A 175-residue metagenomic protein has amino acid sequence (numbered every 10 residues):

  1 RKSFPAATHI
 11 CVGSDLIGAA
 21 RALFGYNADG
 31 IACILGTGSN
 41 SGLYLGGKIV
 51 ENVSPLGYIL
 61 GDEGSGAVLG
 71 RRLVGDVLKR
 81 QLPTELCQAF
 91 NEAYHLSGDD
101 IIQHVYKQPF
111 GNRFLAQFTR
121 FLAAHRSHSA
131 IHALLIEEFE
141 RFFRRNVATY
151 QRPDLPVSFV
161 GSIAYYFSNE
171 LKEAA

Functional and structural regions predicted by a protein language model:
R1-K2, A7-C11: Nucleotide and nucleotide-moiety/phosphate-recognizing core
K2-F4, L23-I31, G75-A175: ATP-binding/phosphotransfer module of carbohydrate and carboxylate kinases, centering on a glycine-rich
A7-T8, K48, L155: A structural micro-motif
H9-A32: Conserved phosphate-binding catalytic cores of ATP/NTP-utilizing and phosphoryl-transfer enzymes
S14-D15, L35, F159-S162: Short His-Asn-centered micro-motif
G18-A20, N40-S41, A164-F167: Short, active-site-adjacent cap segments at secondary-structure transitions
Y26-K79: Glycine-rich phosphate-binding loop of actin/hexokinase-like ATP-binding domains
